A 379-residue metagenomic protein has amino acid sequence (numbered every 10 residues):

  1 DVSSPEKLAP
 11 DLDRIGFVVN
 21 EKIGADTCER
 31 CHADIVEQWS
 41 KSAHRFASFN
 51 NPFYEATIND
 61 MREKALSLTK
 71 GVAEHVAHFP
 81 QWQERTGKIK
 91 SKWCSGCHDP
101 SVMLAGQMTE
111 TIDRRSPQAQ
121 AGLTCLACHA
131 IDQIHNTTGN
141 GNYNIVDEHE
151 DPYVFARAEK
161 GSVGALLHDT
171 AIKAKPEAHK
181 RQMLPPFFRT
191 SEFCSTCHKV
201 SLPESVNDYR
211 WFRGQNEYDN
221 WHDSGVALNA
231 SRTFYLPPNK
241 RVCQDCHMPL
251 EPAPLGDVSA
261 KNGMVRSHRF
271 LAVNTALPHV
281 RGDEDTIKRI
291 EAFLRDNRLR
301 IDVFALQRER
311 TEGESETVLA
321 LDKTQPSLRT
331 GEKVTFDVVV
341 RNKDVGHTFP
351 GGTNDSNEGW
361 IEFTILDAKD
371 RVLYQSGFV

Functional and structural regions predicted by a protein language model:
D1-V19, I35-W82, Q107-V379: Primarily the internal scaffold of c-type cytochrome electron-transfer domains, especially repeated/multiheme c-type
E21-A25: An acidic-aromatic substrate-binding cleft motif
C28-C31: Near-N-terminal "mature-domain entry" segment
G87-G96: Hydrophobic alpha-helical transmembrane segments
G96, P100-M108: Conserved, well-structured interaction surfaces
